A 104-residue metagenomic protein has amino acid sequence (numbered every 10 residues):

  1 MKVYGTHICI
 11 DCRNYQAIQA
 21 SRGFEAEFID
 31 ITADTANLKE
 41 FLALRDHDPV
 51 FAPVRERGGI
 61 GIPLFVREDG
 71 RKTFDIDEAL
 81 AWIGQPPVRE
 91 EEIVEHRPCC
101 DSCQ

Functional and structural regions predicted by a protein language model:
M1-I31: Local sequence-structure signature of Cys/Sec-based thiol-disulfide redox active-site neighborhoods
M1-I8, L42-H47, D77: Phosphate-binding glycine-rich loops and adjacent basic patches that engage nucleotide phosphates, nucleic-acid
C9-R13, T35-L38, T73: Loop/helix-junction capping segments adjacent to catalytic residues or to phosphate/diphosphate-binding pockets
N14, S21-R22, R57-G61, R71-Q104: Non-globular targeting/processing and membrane-anchoring segments
E25-D48: Thiol-based oxidoreductase modules, predominantly thioredoxin-like and allied folds used for disulfide exchange
E27-D30, V50-R55, R89-E92: Glycine-rich loops and low-complexity Gly/Arg-rich segments that provide flexible linkers or classic glycine-based
L42-K72: Short, structured active-site "lid" loops
